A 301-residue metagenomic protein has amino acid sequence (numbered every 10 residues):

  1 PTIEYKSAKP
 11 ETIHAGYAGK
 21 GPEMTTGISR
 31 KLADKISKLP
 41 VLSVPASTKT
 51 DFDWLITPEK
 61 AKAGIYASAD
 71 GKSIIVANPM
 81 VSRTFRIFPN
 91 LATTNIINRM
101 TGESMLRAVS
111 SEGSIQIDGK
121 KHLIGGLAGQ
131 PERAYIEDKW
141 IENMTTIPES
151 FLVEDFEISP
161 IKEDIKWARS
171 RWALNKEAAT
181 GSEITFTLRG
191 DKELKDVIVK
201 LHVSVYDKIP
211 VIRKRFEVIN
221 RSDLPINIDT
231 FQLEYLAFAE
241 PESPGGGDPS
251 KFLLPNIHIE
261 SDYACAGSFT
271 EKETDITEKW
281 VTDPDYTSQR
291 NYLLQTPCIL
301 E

Functional and structural regions predicted by a protein language model:
I3, S7-A15, M24: Secondary-structure boundary/capping micro-motif
G16-A67, G71-I75, V81, T94-E301: Polysaccharide-binding surfaces and accessory modules of carbohydrate-active proteins
R83-I87: Short, surface-exposed terminal/edge motifs of secreted or surface/virion proteins that either
